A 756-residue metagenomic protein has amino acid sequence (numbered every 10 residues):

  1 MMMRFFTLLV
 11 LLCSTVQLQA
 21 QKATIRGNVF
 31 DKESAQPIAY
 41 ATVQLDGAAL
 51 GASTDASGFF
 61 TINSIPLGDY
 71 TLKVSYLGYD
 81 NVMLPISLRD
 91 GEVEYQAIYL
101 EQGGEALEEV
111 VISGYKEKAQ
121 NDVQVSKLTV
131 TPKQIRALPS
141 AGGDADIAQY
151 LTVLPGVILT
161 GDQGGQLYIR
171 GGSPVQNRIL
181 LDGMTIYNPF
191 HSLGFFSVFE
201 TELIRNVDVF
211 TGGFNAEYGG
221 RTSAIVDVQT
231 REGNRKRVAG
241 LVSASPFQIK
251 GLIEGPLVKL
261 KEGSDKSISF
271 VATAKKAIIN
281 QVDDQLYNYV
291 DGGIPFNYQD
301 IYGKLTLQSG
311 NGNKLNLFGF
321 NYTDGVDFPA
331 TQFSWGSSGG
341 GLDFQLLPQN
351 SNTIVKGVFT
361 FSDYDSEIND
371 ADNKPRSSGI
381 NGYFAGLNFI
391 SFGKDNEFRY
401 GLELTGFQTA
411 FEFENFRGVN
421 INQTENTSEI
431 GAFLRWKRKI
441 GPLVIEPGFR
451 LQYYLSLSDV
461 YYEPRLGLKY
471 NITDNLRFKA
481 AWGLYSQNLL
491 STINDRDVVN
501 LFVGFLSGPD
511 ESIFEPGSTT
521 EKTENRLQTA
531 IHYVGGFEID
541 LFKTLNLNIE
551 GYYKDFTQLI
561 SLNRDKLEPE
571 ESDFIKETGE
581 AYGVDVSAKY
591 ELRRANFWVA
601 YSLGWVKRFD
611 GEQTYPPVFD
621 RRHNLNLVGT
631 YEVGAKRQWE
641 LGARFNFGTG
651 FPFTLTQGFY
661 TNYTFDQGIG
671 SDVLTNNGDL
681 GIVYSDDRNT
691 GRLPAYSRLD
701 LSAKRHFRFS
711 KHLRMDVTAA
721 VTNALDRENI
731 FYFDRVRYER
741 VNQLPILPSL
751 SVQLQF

Functional and structural regions predicted by a protein language model:
Q19-E109: Periplasm-facing N-terminal accessory domains of Gram-negative outer-membrane beta-barrel systems
D80, S87-D90, E109, S113-V175 (+2 more regions): Periplasmic N-terminal accessory/gating domains of Gram-negative outer-membrane beta-barrel systems
Q96-I98, V153-L154, V198-A239, K250-L252 (+1 more regions): A beta-strand signature from Gram-negative outer-membrane beta-barrel systems, especially the internal plug domain
F247-I278, Y289-G325, P329-G357, S391-F398: Transmembrane beta-barrel wall of Gram-negative outer-membrane proteins
D365, L455, N475-H532, G551-E571 (+2 more regions): Surface-exposed extracellular loop regions of Gram-negative outer-membrane beta-barrel proteins, predominantly
G382-G386, E425, E429-F433, K522 (+7 more regions): Outer membrane beta-barrel strand-and-loop segments of large Gram-negative receptors, especially TonB-dependent
K439, G551-F556, F574-P652: Gram-negative outer-membrane beta-barrel transporters
N646-D679, R692-D700, K704-F756: C-terminal beta-signal and adjacent terminal beta-strands/loops of Gram-negative outer-membrane beta-barrel proteins
